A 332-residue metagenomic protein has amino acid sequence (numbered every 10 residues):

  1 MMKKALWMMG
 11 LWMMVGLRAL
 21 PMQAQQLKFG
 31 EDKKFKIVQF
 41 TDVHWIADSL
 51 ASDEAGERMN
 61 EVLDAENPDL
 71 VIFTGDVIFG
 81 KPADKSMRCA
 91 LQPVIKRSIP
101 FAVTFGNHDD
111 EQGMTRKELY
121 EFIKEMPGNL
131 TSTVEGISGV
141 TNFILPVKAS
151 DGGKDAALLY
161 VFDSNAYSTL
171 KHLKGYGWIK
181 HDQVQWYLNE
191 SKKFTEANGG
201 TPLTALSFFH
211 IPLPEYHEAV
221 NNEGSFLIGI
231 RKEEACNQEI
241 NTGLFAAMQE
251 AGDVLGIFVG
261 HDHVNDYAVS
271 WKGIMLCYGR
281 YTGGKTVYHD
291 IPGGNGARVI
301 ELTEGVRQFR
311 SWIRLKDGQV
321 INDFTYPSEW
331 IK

Functional and structural regions predicted by a protein language model:
M1-Q25: Bacterial Sec-dependent N-terminal signal peptides
M22-P93: N-terminal active-site segment of His-dependent metallophosphoesterases
K34-A47, A156-N165, F208, M275-Y281: Active-site-proximal beta-strand elements of phosphoester/diester hydrolases
V38-G56, V77-K85, E111, K117 (+4 more regions): Acidic/histidine-rich helix-loop elements that form or flank divalent-metal/phosphate-binding sites at the catalytic
F40, I144-A149, G153, L244-A251 (+1 more regions): Binuclear metal-dependent phosphoesterase catalytic core
I46-D48, F79-D84, V103-M114, Y167-L170 (+3 more regions): Active-site environment of divalent metal-dependent phosphoester hydrolases
N67-D69, L158-Y160, L173-D266: His/acidic metal-ligating clusters that form di-metal
R88-G200, A297-T303: Extended active-site neighborhood of metal-dependent phosphoesterases/phosphodiesterases
